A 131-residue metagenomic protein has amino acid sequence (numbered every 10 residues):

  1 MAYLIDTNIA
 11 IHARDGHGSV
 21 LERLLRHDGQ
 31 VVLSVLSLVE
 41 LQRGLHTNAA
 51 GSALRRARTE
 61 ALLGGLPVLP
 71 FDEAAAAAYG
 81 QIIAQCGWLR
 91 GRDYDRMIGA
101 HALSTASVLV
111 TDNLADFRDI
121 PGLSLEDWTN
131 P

Functional and structural regions predicted by a protein language model:
M1, G99, L103-P131: Acidic, PIN/NYN-like endoribonuclease modules and their adjacent C-terminal/linker elements
M1-L33, L45-A61, P131: Short, well-structured N-terminal submotif of metal-dependent ribonuclease cores
I5-D6, S34, G91-R92, N113-L114: Histidine- and aromatic-rich ligand-binding microenvironments
D6-T7, L41, Y79, A102 (+1 more regions): Generic structural signal for small/hydrophobic residues in well-ordered secondary structure, especially within
I9-A10, S37, A75, I98 (+1 more regions): Alpha-helix capping/helix-boundary segments
H27, G64, I120-P121: Short, structured coil segments at secondary-structure junctions
G65-D112: Active-site neighborhoods of divalent-metal-dependent phosphate/nucleic-acid chemistry enzymes
